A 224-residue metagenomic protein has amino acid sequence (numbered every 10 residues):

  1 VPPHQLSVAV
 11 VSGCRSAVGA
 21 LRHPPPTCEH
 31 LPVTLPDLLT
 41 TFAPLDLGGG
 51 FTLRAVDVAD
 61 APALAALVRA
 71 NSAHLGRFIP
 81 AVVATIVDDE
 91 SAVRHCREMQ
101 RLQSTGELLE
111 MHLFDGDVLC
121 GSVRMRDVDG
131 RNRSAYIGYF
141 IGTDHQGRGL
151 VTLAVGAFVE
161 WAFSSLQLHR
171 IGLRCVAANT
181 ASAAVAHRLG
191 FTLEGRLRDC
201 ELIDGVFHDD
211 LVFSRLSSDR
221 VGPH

Functional and structural regions predicted by a protein language model:
Q5, G13-R22, P26-A63, L67-H74 (+1 more regions): Acyl-donor (CoA/ACP) binding surface of acyl/acetyltransferases
V56, L67, A84-S91, T105: Generic, well-ordered alpha-helical segments
V68-S72, I79, Q103: Short amphipathic alpha-helical segments enriched in hydrophobics
H74-R97: Conserved GNAT-fold acetyl-CoA-binding loop/helix
A84, R97-M111: A short helix-loop-beta-strand connector motif used in the catalytic cores of GNAT acetyltransferases and, in some
E90-L102, S122-R131: Short, charged low-complexity intrinsically disordered segments located at boundaries of structured domains
